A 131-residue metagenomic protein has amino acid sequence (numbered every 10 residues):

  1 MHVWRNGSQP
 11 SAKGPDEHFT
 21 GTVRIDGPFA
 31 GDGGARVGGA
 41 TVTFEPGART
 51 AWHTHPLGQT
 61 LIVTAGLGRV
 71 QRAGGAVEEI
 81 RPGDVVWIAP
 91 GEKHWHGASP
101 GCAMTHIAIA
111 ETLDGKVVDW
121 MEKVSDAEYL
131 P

Functional and structural regions predicted by a protein language model:
M1-V37, V117-P131: A short, N-terminal "cap"/entry segment at the start of jelly-roll beta-barrel domains of the cupin/DSBH fold
R24-G27, G38-H55, P90: Conserved short histidine dyad/triad with adjacent acidic residue
A30, T54, I62, I80-P82 (+1 more regions): Conserved strand-loop elements at the edges of beta-sheets that form or border functional pockets
T41-E45, T54-V70, I109-T112: Short, conserved beta-strand element in jelly-roll/cupin
A48, P56-L57, A76, E92 (+2 more regions): A generic "binding-loop/recognition-motif" signal
T50-W52, V70-Q71, I88, K93-P100: Short beta-strand His + acidic residue motifs that chelate non-heme Fe in jelly-roll/DSBH and cupin folds
T60, W87, G101-M121: A short hydrophobic beta-strand segment most commonly corresponding to one strand of the jelly-roll/cupin
G74-P90: Short acidic-glycine-tyrosine-enriched beta hairpin
